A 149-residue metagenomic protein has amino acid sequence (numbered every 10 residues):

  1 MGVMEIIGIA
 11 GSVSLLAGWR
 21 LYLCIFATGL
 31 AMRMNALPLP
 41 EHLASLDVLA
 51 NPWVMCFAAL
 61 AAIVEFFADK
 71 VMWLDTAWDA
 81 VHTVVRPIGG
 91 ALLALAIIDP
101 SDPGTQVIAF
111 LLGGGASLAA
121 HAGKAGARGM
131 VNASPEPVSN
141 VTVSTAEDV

Functional and structural regions predicted by a protein language model:
M1-E5, M32-P52, A94-A109: Helix-coil boundary and interhelical linker segments in multi-pass alpha-helical membrane proteins
A10-S14, I63-T76, G126-N132: C-terminal ends of transmembrane helices
A17-L21, L46-A58, H82-P87: Helical membrane-embedded segments and adjacent short helical loop/helix-boundary regions of multi-pass membrane
A31-A36, T76-W78, H121-V141: Juxtamembrane helix-loop transition segments at the membrane interface in multi-pass membrane proteins
N35, T83-L95, N140-V149: Small-residue-rich segments of transmembrane alpha-helices in multi-pass membrane proteins, especially helix faces
T76-I88, F110: Cytoplasmic-side transmembrane-helix entry/capping segments in multi-pass membrane proteins
I88-I97, D102, Q106-A127, V149: Mid-bilayer segments of alpha-helical transmembrane spans in multi-pass integral membrane proteins that mediate
T105-L111, V131-A146: The feature identifies polytopic integral membrane transport proteins across all domains of life
